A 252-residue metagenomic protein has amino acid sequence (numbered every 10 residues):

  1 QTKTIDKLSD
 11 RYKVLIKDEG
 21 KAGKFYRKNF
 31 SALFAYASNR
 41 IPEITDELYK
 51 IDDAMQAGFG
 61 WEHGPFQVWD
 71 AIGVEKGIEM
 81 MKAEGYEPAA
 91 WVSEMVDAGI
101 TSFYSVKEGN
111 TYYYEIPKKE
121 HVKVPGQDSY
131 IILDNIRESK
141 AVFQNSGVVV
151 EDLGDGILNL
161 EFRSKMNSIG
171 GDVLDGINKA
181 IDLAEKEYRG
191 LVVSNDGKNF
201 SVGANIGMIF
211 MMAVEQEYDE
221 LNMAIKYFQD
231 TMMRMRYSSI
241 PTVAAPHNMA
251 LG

Functional and structural regions predicted by a protein language model:
Q1-K198, I206-I240, H247-A250: N-terminal glycine-rich phosphate-binding loop for ADP-containing cofactors
S201: Short, surface-exposed loop/turn segments at secondary-structure boundaries that line and modulate
